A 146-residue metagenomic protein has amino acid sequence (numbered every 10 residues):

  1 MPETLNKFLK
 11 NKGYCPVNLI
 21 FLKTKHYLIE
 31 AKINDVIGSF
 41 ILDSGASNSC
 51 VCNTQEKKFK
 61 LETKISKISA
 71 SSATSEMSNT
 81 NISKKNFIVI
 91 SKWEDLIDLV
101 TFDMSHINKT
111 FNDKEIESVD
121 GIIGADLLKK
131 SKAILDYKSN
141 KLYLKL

Functional and structural regions predicted by a protein language model:
M1-L146: Pepsin/retropepsin-fold aspartyl endopeptidases
